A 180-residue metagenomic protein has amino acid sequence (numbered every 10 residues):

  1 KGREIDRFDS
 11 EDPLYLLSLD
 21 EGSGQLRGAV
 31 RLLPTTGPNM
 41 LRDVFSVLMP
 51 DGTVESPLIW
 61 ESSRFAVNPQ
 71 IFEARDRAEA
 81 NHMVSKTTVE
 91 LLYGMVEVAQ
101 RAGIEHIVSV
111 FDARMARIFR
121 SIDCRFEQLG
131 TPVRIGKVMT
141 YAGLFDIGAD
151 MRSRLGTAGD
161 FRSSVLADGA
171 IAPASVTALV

Functional and structural regions predicted by a protein language model:
K1-E4: Conserved GNAT-fold acetyl-CoA-binding loop/helix
R7-L17, G37: A short helix-loop-beta-strand connector motif used in the catalytic cores of GNAT acetyltransferases and, in some
E11-P13, Q25-R27, E55-W60: Short connector loops at helix/strand junctions that flank enzyme active sites, especially segments positioning acidic
L16, V30, W60, Y141: A broad, low-specificity signal marking well-ordered, structured residues that form hydrophobic/aromatic
L17, G24-P34: Conserved beta-strand in the GNAT
S18-E21, F145: Active-site beta-strand termini and strand-to-loop segments that position acidic
T35-M40, F45-T140: Acyl-donor binding region in acyl/amide transferases
E127-L179: Accessory, usually C-terminal, subdomains that scaffold auxiliary metal cofactors
